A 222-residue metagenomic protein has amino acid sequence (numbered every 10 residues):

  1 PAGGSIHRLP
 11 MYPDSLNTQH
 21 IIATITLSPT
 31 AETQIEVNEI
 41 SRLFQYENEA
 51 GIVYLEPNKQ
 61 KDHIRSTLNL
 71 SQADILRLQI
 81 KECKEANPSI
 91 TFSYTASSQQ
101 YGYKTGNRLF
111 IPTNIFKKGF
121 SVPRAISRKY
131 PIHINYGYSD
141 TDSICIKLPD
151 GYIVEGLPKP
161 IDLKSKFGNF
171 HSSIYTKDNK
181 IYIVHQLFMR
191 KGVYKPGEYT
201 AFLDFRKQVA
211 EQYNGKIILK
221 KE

Functional and structural regions predicted by a protein language model:
P1-E222: A sensor for short, sequence-defined functional sites
